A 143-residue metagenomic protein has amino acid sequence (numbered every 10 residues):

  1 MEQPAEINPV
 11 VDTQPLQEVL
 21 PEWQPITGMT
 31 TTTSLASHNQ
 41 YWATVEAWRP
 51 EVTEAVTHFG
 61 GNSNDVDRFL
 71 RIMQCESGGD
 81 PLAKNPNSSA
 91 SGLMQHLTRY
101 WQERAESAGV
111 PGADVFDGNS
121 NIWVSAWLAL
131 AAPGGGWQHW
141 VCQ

Functional and structural regions predicted by a protein language model:
M1-E18, Q24: N-terminal secretion targeting segments of exported proteins
P21-G79: Export/targeting segments at the very N-terminus of extracytoplasmic proteins
F69-Q74, G92-L97, L128-A129: Structural recognition of the beta-strand scaffold that forms the well-ordered cores of secreted hydrolase catalytic
S77-K84, A132-H139: Secretory-pathway/luminal and periplasmic proteins that interact with or process carbohydrate-rich
N87-S107: Substrate-binding/active-site groove segments that recognize and process beta-1,4-linked N-acetyl-hexosamine
V110-W123: A short, structured beta-strand-centered segment in the mid-to-C-terminal lobe of catalytic cores from group-transfer
N121, A126-G135: C-terminal structural segments of small proteins and small subunits
V141-Q143: Catalytic cores of secreted/periplasmic lytic hydrolases that degrade extracellular macromolecules
